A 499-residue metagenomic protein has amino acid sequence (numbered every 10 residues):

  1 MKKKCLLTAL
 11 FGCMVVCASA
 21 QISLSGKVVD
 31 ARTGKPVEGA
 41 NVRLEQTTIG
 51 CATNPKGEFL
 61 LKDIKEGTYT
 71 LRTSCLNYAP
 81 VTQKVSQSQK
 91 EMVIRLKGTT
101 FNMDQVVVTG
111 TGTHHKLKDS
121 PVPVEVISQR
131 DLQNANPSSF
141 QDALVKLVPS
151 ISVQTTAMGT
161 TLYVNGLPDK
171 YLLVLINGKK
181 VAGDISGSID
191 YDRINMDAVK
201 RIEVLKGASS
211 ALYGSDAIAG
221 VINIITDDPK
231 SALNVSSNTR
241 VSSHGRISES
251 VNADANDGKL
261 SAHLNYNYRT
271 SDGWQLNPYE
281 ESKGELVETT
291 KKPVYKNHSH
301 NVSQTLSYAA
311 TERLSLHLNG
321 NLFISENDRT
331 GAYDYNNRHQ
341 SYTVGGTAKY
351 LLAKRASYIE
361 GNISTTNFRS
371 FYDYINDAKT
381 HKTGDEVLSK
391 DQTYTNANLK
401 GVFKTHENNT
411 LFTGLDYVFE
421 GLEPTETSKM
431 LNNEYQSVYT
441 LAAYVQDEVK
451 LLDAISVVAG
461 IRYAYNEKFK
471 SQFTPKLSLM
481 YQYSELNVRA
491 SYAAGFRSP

Functional and structural regions predicted by a protein language model:
V29-T33, E38-E45, R72-Y78, S88-Q133 (+1 more regions): Short, acidic, small-residue-rich periplasmic hinge/interaction motif at the N-terminus of Gram-negative outer-membrane
T47-E58: Short, acidic Ser/Thr/Gly-rich low-complexity loop/linker segments typical of extracellular and cell-surface proteins
L60-D63, K179-K206: Short acidic/polar hinge/loop motifs at secondary-structure boundaries that mediate gating or recognition
Q89-R95, F140-A143, T160-Y163, V174-L175 (+4 more regions): N-terminal periplasmic accessory domains that precede and gate Gram-negative outer-membrane beta-barrel machines
V124, Q141-K179, K200: Extracytoplasmic beta-strand/coil segments of soluble accessory domains associated with Gram-negative outer-membrane
K230-A232, R240, A255-H339: Periplasmic-side early beta-strands and strand-to-turn transitions of outer-membrane beta-barrels
T311, N408, L431-P499: Structural signature of Gram-negative outer-membrane beta-barrels, strongest in the C-terminal barrel of TonB-dependent
H339-Y342, L352, I363-V458: Outer-membrane beta-barrel transmembrane domain signature of Gram-negative proteins, especially the mid-to-C-terminal
